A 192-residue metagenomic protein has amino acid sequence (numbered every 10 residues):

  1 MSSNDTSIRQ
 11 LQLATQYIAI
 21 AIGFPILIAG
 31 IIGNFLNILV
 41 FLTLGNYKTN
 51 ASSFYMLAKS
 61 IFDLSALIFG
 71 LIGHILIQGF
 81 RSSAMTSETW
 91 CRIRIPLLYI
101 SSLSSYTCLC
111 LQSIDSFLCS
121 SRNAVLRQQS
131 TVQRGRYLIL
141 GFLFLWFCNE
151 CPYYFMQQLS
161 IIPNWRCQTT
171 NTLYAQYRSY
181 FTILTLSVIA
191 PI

Functional and structural regions predicted by a protein language model:
M1-L36: Extracellular N-terminal segment of 7TM GPCRs
M1-R9, Q78-S101, R127-Q129, G135 (+1 more regions): Loop architecture of class A 7-transmembrane GPCRs
Q12-F24, S52-Q112, C119, Y177: Extracellular TM2-ECL1-early TM3 structural module of rhodopsin-like
I28, I32-F35, L64, I68 (+3 more regions): Generic alpha-helical transmembrane segments of integral inner-membrane proteins, especially permease/transport modules
A29-I38, C108-R122, Y153-I162, I183-I192: Class A (rhodopsin-like) GPCR signature focused on the TM5-ICL3 interface and adjacent 7TM helical core
K48-T49: Amphipathic, cytosolic membrane-interfacial segments at TM-TM junctions
S102-L138: Class A GPCR helix-loop hinge within the 7TM core
